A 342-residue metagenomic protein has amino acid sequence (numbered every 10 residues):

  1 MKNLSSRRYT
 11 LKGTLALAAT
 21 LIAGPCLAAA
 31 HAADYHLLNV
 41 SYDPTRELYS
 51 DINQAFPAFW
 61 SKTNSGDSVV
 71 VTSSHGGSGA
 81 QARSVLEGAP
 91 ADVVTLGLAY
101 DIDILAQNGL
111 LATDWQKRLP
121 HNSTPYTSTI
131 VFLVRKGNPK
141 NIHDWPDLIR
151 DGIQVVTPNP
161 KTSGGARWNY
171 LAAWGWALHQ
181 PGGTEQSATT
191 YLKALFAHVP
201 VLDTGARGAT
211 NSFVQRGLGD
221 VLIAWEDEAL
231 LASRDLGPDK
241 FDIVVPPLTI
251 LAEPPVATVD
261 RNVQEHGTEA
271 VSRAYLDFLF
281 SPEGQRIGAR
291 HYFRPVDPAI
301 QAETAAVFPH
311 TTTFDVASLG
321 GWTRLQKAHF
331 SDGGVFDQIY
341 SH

Functional and structural regions predicted by a protein language model:
R7-T14: N-terminal export leaders
L21-A30: C-terminal segment of classical bacterial N-terminal signal peptides
A32-T162, A305, Y340: N-terminal segment of the mature folded domain
V40-Y42, V134-K136, Q154-P181, L195-V199 (+1 more regions): Short beta-strand->loop
T124-T129, Y191-F196, D203-T204, L236-E269 (+1 more regions): Periplasmic-binding protein-like
G137-H143, T162, G175-G183, N262-A270: Short helix-loop capping/hinge motifs at secondary-structure junctions, enriched in acidic/polar residues
Q180-P247: Ligand-binding pocket segment of bilobal, Venus flytrap-like solute-binding proteins
V263-H342: Extracellular/periplasmic juxtamembrane helices and adjacent flexible linkers that interface with membrane partners
